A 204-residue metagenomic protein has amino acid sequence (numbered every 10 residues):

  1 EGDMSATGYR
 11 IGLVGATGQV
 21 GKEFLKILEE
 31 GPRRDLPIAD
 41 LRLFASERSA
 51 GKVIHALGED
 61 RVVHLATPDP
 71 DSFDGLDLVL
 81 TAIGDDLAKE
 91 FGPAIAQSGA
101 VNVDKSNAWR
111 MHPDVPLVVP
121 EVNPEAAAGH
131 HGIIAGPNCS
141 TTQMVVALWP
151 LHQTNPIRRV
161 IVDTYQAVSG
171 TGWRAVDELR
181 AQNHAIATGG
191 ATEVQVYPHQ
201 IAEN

Functional and structural regions predicted by a protein language model:
G2-I201: N-terminal Rossmann-like NAD(P) cofactor-binding subdomain of oxidoreductases, focused on the glycine-rich
